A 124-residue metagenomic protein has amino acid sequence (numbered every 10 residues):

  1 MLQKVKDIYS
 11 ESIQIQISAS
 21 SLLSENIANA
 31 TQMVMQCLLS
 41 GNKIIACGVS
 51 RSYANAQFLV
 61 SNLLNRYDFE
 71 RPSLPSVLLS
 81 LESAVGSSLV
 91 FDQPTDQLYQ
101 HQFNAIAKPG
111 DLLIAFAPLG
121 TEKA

Functional and structural regions predicted by a protein language model:
M1-S21: Generic N-terminal amphipathic, Lys/Arg-enriched alpha-helix
K4, L22, N26, R51: Catalytic cores of large soluble enzymes that bind and process phosphate-bearing ligands
I15, S40-G41, P109: Structured helix-beta-strand junction loops
L22-S40: A short, well-structured juxtamembrane/interface segment
K43-C47: Short glycine-rich phosphate-binding loop at a beta-alpha junction
V49-Y53, Q57-A124: Glycine-rich phosphate-binding loops that contact phosphosugars or nucleotide phosphates
